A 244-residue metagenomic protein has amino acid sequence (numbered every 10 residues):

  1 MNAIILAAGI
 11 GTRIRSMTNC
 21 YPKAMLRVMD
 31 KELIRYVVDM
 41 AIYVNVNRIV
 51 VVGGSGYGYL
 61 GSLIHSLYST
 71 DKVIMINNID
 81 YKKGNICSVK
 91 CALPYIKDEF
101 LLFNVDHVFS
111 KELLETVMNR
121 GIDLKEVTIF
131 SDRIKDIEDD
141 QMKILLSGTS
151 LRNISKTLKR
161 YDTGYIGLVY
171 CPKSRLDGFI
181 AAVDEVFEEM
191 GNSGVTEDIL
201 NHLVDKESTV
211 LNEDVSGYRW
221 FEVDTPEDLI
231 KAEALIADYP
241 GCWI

Functional and structural regions predicted by a protein language model:
M1-A3, G164-I244: Conserved alpha/beta core of the MobA/IspD/sugar-nucleotide pyrophosphorylase nucleotidyltransferase superfamily
M1-T18: N-terminal nucleotide-binding beta1-loop-alpha1 segment
N2-I5, K31-F100: Conserved N-terminal catalytic core of the sugar/cofactor nucleotidyltransferase
A7, G53, N104, S131: Short beta-strand/turn micro-motifs composed of small residues that flank or help shape donor/cofactor-binding pockets
C20-R35: Short catalytic helix/loop segments, enriched in acidic residues and glycine and frequently bearing histidine
M25, I144-L146, N212: A structural signal for short hydrophobic beta-strand segments in well-ordered beta-sheet cores
D98-V108: Short beta-strand-to-loop acidic/aromatic patch adjacent to the donor-nucleotide binding site
S110-M190: Conserved core of the sugar-phosphate nucleotidyltransferase
